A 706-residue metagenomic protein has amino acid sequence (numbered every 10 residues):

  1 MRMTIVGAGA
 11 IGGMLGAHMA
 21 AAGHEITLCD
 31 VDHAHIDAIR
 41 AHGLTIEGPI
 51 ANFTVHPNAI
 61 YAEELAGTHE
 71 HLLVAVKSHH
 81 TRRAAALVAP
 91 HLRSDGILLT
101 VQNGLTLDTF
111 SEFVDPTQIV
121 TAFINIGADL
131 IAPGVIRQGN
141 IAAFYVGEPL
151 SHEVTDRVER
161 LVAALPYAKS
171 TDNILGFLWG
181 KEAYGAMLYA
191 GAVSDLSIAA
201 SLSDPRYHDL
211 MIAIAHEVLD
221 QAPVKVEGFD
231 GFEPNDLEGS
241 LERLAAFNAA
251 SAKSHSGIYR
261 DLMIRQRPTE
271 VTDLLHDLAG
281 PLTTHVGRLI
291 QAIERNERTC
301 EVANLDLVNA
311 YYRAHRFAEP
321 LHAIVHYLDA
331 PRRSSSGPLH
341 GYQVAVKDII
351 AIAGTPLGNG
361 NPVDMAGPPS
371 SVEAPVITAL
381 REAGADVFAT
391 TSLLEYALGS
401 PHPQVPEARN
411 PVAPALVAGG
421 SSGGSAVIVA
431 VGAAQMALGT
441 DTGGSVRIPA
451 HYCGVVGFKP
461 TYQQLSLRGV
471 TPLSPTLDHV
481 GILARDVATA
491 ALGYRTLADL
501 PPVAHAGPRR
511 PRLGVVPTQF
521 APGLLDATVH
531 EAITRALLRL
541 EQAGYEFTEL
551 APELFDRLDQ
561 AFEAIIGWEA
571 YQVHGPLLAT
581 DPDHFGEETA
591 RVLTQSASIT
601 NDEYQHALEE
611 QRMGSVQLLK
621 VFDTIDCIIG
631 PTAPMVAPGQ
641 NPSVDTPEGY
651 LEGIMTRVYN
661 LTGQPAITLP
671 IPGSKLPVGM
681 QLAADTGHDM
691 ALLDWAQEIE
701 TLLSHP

Functional and structural regions predicted by a protein language model:
C29, F53-V135: Rossmann-like NAD(P)(H) cofactor-binding subdomain of soluble oxidoreductases
G67, V101-K181, M187: Rossmann-fold dinucleotide-binding core
A163, I212, H216-N309: NAD(P)-dependent Rossmann-like dehydrogenase/reductase catalytic/cofactor-binding core
D306-P369, A374, Y396-L398, A637: Short, well-ordered alpha-helical
V308-R316, T378, E382, V431 (+5 more regions): Structural helix-boundary/capping segments
G341-P362, I565-R612, L619, T668-G679: Short helix-loop capping/hinge segments that flank enzyme active sites or metal/cofactor-binding pockets
V344, I350, T496-A564, A597-S598: Gly/Ser-rich, acidic/histidine-flanked active-site/gating loops
I377, G575-L661: Serine-dependent amide/ester hydrolase catalytic core
